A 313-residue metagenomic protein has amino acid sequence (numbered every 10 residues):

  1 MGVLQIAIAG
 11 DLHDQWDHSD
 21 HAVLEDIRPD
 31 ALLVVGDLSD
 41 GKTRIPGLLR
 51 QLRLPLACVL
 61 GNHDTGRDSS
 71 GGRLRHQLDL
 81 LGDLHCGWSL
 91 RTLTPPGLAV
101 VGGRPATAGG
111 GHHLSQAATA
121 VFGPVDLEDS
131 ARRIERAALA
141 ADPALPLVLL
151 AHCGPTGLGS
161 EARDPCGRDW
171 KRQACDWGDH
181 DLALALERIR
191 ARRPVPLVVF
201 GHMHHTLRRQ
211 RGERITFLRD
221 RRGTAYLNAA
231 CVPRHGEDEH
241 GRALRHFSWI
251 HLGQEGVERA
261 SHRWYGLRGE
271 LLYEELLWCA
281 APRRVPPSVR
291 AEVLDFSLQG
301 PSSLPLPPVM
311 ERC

Functional and structural regions predicted by a protein language model:
M1-A7, L90-G110, D142-L147, R219-A225 (+1 more regions): Beta-strand-turn-beta hairpins that frame and shape the catalytic cleft of phosphate-ester-processing enzymes
M1-Q51, T65-R73, F296, L306-V309: N-terminal active-site segment of His-dependent metallophosphoesterases
G2, T94, R188, P194 (+1 more regions): Binuclear metal-dependent phosphoesterase catalytic core
A7-D11, L32-D37, L56-H63, C86 (+4 more regions): Active-site neighborhood of phospho(di)ester-bond hydrolases with catalytic His/Asp-centered motifs
H13-S19, S39-T43, H63-S70, T92 (+4 more regions): Active-site environment of divalent metal-dependent phosphoester hydrolases
D68-R91: Glycine/small-residue-rich loop that forms an oxyanion/phosphate-binding "nest" at active or ligand-binding sites
P95-P146, R172-G178: Binuclear metal-dependent hydrolase catalytic cores centered on His/Asp/Glu-rich metal-binding motifs
A144-P194: Active-site-proximal segments of metal-dependent phosphoesterases and phosphodiesterases across multiple
